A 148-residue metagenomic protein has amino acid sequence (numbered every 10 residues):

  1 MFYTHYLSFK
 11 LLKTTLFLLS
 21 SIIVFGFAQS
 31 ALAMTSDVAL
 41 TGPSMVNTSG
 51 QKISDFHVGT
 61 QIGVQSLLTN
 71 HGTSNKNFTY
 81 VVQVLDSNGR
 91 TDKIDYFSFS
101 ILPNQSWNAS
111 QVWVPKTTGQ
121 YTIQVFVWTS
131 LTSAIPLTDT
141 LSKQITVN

Functional and structural regions predicted by a protein language model:
M1-K10: N-terminal secretory signal peptides that target proteins for export/translocation
T15-G26: Bacterial N-terminal signal peptides
A33-V58, N148: Short, compositionally biased P/S/T/A/G/V-rich stretches that sit at domain boundaries
V58-V64: Structural beta-strand segments of beta-rich domains
L68-G72: Asparagine-centered strand-capping/turn motif at beta-strand->loop junctions
F78, Q83, T117-T146: Terminal connector regions
F99-W107: Short proline/glycine- and polar residue-rich coil/turn motifs
S110-T118: Short, hydrophobic beta-strand segments
